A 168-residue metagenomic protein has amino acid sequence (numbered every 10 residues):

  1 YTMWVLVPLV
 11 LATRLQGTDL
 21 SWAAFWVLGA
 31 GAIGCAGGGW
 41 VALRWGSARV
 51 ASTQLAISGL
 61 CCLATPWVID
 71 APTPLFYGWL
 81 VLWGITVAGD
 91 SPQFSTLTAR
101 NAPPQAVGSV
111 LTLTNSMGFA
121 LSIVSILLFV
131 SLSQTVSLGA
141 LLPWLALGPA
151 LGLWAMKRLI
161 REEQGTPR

Functional and structural regions predicted by a protein language model:
Y1-A36, S125: Extracytoplasmic gate region of multi-pass secondary transporters
L9, P92-N101: Intracellular helix-loop hinge segments at the cytoplasmic ends of transmembrane helices in 12-TM rocker-switch-type
L11-A12, V41-A42, F129-V136: Interfacial helix-cap and linker-helix signal at transmembrane-aqueous boundaries of multi-pass secondary transporters
F25, G29, A56, T112-A120: Transmembrane alpha-helical cores of Major Facilitator Superfamily
G34-S47, S133: Helix-to-loop junctions at the C-terminal end of transmembrane segments in multipass secondary transporters
G46-F94: C-terminal transmembrane helical hairpin of 12-TM major facilitator-type secondary transporters
P66-W67, P143-R168: Multi-pass alpha-helical transporter architecture, strongest for 12-TM Major Facilitator/SLC carriers used
A99-T135: A late C-terminal transmembrane helix in Major Facilitator Superfamily
